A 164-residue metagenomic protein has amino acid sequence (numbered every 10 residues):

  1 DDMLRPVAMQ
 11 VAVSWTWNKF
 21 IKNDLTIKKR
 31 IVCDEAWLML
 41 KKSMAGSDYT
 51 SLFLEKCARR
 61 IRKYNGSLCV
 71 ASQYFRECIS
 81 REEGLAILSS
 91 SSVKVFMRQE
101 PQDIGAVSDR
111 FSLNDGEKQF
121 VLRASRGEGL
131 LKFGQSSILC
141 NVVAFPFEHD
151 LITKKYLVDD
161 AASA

Functional and structural regions predicted by a protein language model:
D1-F120, P146: Conserved P-loop NTPase motor cores
M3-K22, L122-A164: Conserved P-loop NTPase motor module
